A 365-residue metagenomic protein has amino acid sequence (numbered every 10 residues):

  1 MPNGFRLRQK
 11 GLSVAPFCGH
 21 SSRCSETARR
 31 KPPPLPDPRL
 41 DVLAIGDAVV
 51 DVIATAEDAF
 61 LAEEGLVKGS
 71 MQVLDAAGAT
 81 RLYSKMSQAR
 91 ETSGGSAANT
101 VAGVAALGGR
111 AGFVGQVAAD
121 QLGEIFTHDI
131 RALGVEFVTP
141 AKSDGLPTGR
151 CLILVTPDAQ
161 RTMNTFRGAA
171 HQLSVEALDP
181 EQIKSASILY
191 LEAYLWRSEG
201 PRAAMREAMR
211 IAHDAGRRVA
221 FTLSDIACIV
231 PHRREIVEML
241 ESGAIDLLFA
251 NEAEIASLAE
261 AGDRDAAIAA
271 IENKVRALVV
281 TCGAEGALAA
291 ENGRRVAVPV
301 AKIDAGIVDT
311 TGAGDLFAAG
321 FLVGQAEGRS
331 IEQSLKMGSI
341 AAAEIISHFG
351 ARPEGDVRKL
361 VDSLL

Functional and structural regions predicted by a protein language model:
F17-G19, C24-V114, E124-I125, A132: Glycine-rich phosphate/adenosyl-contacting loop at the front of the ribokinase-like
F17-L43, A48, A62-S70, K85 (+3 more regions): Conserved phosphate-binding/catalytic region of the ribokinase-like
V101-R110, I153-T156, G324-E327: Alpha-helix C-terminal capping segments
A111, F137, V219-A220, L278: Hydrophobic beta-strand scaffold residues
D129-L146: A glycine-rich helix N-cap at a beta->alpha junction
V138-K142, I153-E199: Conserved phosphate-binding/catalytic loop of the ribokinase/pfkB sugar-kinase fold
I188-A269, E285-A287: Conserved beta-alpha-beta core of the PfkB/ribokinase-like small-molecule kinase fold
